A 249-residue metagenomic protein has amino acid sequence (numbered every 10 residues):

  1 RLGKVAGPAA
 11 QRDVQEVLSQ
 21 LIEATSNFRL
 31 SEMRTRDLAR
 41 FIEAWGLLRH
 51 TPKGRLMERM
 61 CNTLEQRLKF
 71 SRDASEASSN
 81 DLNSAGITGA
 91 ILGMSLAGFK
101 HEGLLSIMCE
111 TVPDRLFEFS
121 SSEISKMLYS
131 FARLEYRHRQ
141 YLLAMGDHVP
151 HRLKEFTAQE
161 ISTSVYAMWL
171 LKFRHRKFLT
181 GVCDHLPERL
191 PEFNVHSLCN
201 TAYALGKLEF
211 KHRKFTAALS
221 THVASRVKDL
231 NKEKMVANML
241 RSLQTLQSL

Functional and structural regions predicted by a protein language model:
R1-L249: Eukaryotic RNA-binding helical-repeat scaffolds
